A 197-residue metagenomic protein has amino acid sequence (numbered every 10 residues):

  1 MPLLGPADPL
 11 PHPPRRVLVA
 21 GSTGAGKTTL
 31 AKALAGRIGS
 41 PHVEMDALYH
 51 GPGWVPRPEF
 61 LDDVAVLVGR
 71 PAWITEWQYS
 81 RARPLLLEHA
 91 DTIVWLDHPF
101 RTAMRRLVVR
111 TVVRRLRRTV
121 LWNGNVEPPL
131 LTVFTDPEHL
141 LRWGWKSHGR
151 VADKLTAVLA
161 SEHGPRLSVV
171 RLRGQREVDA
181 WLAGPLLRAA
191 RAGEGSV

Functional and structural regions predicted by a protein language model:
P2-H12, R142-V197: NTP-dependent small-molecule kinase module
V19: Hydrophobic anchor at the beta1->P-loop junction of P-loop NTPases
T23: The conserved Walker
K27: Conserved lysine of the Walker
L30: Hydrophobic positions on the alpha1 helix immediately C-terminal to the Walker A/P-loop
A33: Active-site signature of alpha/beta-hydrolase-fold catalytic machinery across serine- and Asp/Cys-nucleophile hydrolases
P41-R101: Conserved nucleotide-sensing/catalytic segment adjacent to the nucleotide-binding pocket in NTP-handling enzymes
H98-V151: A glycine- and Lys/Arg-enriched "phosphate-lid" helix/loop adjacent to the NTP-binding pocket of small-molecule kinases
